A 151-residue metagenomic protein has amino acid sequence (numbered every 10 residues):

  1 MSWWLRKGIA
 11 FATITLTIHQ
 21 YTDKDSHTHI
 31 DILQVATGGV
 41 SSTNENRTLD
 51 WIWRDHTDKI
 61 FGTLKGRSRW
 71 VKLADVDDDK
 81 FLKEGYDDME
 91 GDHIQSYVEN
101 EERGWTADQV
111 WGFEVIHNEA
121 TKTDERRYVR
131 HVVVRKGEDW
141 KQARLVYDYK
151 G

Functional and structural regions predicted by a protein language model:
M1-G151: Soluble ligand-binding/transfer domains with enclosed cavities or grooves
